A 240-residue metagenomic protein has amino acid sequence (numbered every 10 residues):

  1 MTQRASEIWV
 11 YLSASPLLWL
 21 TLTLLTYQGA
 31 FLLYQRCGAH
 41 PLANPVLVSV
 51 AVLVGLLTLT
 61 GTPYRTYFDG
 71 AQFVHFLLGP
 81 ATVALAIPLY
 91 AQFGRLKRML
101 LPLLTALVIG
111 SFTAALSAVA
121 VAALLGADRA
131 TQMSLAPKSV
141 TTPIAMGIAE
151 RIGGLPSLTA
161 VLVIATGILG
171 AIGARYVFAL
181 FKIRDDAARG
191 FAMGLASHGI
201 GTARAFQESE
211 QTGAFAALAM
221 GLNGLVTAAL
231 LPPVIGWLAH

Functional and structural regions predicted by a protein language model:
E7-T23, A30-Y90, L101-P102, A106 (+1 more regions): Helical membrane-embedded segments and adjacent short helical loop/helix-boundary regions of multi-pass membrane
P16-L20, R95-A118, A160-L169, A219-L225: Entry/N-cap segments of selected transmembrane alpha helices and their immediately preceding amphipathic helices
F31, V50-V54, V119, A123 (+4 more regions): Transmembrane alpha-helix boundary and packing residues in multipass membrane permease domains and related
G38-A39, T62, Y90-L101, L125-A130 (+4 more regions): Juxtamembrane helix-boundary/capping and inter-helix hinge elements in multi-pass membrane proteins
L47-L59, G79-A84, T105-S117, A136-M146 (+2 more regions): Small-residue-rich segments of transmembrane alpha-helices in multi-pass membrane proteins, especially helix faces
T105-A145, T166-I183: Transmembrane alpha-helices that form the ion-translocation and gating core of multi-pass ion transport proteins
T131-L158, I164-A165, R184-L222: Alpha-helical membrane segments and immediately flanking helix-loop junctions that form or couple to the substrate/ion
L230-H240: Juxtamembrane boundary at the C-terminal end of a transmembrane helix
